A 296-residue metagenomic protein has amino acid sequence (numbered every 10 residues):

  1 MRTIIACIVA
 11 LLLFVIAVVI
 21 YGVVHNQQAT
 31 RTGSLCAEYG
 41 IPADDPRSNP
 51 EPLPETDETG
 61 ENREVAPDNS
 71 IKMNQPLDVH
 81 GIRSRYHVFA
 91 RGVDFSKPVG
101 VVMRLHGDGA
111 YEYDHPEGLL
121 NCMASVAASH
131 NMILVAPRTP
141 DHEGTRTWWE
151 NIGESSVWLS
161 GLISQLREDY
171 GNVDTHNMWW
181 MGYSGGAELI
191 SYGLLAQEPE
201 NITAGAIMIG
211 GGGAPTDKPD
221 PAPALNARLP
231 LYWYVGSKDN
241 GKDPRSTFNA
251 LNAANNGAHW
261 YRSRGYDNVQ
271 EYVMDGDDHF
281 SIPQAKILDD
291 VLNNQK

Functional and structural regions predicted by a protein language model:
I4-I8, L13-V101, G193, N256-H259 (+1 more regions): A domain-start/cap signature at the N-terminus of enzymes
D94-T145: Short substrate-entry loop that stabilizes the transition state in hydrolases
K97-V101, S129-V135, D174-W179, P199-A206 (+3 more regions): Loop/turn elements at helix/coil->beta-strand transitions in domains of secreted/extracellular proteins
L105-A110, R167, Y183, I190 (+4 more regions): Cell-envelope and extracellular/periplasmic
E112-E117, G144-N151, N240-N252: Short, flexible/disordered intra-domain loops and linkers
W148-N172: Alpha/beta-hydrolase active-site loop
D169, H176-N226: Primarily recognizes the serine-hydrolase "nucleophile elbow" in alpha/beta-hydrolase and SGNH/GDSL folds
A204-A285, D289-N293: The feature captures the conserved acid-bearing segment of alpha/beta-hydrolase catalytic domains
